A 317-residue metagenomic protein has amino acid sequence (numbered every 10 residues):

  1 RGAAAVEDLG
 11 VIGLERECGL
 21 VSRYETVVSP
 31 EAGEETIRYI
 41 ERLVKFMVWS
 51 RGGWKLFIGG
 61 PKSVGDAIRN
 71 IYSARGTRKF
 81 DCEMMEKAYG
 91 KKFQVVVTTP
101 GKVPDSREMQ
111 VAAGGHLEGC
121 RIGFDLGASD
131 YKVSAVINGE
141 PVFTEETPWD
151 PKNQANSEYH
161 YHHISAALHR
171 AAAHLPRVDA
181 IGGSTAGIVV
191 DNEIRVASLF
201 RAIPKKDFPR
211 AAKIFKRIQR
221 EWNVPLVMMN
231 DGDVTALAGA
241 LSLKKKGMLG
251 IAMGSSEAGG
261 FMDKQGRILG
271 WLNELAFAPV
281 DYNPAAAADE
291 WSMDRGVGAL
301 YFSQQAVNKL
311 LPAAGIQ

Functional and structural regions predicted by a protein language model:
R1, E108-V142, M248-Q265, N308-A314: Gly/Thr-rich phosphate-binding beta-strand-loop-beta motif of the actin/hexokinase/Hsp70
G2-E31, L126-A166, V196-R201, R267-Y282: Short glycine-rich, Thr/Ser-proximal phosphate-binding strand/loop in the N-terminal lobe of ATP-dependent enzymes
A3-V6, F46-W54, G115-E118, A173-P176 (+1 more regions): Flexible, charged surface loops at secondary-structure boundaries
A4-V21, A180, T185-N192, R295-Q317: A mobile "lid/hinge" subdomain adjacent to the ATP/sugar-phosphate binding pocket shared across diverse ATP-dependent
L14-R16, F57-S63: Structural motif
S29-I40, K45-R51, A67-T98, E146-S165 (+4 more regions): Glycine-rich phosphate-binding loop and adjoining helix at the ATP-binding site of ATP-dependent phosphoryl-transfer
E118-G123, Y161-V178: Short amphipathic alpha-helices and their capping/turn segments at secondary-structure boundaries
F143-W149, K206, L237, L241-Q305: Glycine-rich phosphate-binding loop of actin/hexokinase-like ATP-binding domains
